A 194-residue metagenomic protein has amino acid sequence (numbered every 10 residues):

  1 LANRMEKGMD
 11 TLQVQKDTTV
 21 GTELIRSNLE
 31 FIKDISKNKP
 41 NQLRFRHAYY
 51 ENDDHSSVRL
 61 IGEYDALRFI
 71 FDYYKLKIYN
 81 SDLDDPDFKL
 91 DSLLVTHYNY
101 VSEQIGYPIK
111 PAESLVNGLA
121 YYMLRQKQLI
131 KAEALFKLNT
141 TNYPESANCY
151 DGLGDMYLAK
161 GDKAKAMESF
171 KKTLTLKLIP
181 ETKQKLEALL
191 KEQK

Functional and structural regions predicted by a protein language model:
L1-Q42: The feature captures the conserved acid-bearing segment of alpha/beta-hydrolase catalytic domains
P144, K177-L178: Short coil turns that delineate tetratricopeptide repeat
C149, T182-K183: TPR alpha-solenoid repeat register
G152, K185-L186: Canonical tetratricopeptide repeat
